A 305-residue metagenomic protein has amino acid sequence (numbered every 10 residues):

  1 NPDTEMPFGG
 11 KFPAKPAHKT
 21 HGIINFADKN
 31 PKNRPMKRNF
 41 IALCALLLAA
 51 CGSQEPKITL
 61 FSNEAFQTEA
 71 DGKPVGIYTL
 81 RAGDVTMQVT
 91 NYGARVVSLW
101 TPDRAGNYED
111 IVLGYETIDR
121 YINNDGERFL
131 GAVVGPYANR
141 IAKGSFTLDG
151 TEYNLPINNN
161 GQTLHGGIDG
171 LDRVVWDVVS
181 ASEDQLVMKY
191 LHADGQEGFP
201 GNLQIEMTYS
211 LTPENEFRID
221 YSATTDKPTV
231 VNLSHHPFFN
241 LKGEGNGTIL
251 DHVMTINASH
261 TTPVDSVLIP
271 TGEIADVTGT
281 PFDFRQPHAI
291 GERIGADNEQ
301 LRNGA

Functional and structural regions predicted by a protein language model:
F8-K15, F26: N-terminal amphipathic/hydrophobic targeting modules at extreme N-termini, encompassing cleavable Sec/SRP-type signal
H18-P35: Short, Lys/Arg-enriched N-terminal segments with co-localized hydrophobic residues within the first ~10-30 amino acids
K37-L43: Sec-dependent signal peptide recognition, specifically the positively charged N-region followed immediately by
A45-G52: Hydrophobic h-region of N-terminal signal peptides that target proteins for export in Gram-negative bacteria
G52-A305: An exposed, glycine/acidic-rich loop-and-rim segment of catalytic or binding clefts
